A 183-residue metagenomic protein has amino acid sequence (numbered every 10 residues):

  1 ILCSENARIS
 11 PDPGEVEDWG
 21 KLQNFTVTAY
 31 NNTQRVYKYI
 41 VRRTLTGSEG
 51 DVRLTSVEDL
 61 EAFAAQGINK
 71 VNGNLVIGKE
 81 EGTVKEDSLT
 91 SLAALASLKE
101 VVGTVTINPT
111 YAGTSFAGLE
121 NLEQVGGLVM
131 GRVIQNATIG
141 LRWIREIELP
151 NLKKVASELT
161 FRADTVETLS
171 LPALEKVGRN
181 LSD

Functional and structural regions predicted by a protein language model:
I1-G50, A62-A64, N69, G73-L75 (+5 more regions): Beta-rich interaction/scaffold domains
S4, P11, E17, G50 (+6 more regions): Intrinsic disorder/low-complexity signal
R8, R35, R42-R43, R53 (+4 more regions): Arginine residue identity/basic-tract feature
P13, A29, S56, G73 (+12 more regions): Residues on the solvent-exposed faces and adjacent turns of beta-rich solenoids used to engage binding targets
T55-F63, E86-L95, A112-G118, W143-E148 (+1 more regions): Leucine-rich repeat
T83-E86, N136-G140: Short, solvent-exposed loop/turn segments that connect beta-strands within catalytic domains and beta-strand-rich
